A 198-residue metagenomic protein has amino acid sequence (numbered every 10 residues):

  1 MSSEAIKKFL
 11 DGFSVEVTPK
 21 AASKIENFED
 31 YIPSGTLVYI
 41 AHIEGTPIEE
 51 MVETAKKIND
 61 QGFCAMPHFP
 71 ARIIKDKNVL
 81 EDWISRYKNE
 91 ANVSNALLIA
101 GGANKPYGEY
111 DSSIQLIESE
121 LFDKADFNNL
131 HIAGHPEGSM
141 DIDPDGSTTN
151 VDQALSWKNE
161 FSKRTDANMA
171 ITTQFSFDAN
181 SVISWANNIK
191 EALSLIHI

Functional and structural regions predicted by a protein language model:
S2-Q153: Active-site beta->alpha loop and helix N-cap motifs at the rims of alpha/beta catalytic domains
P67, K158, A167: Conserved, mostly hydrophobic/aromatic
F122-N128, F161-M169: A structural motif corresponding to the C-terminal end of an alpha-helix and its immediate exit/capping segment
N150-R164: A structural motif
N168, A192-L193: Positively charged, polar, low-complexity stretches
I196-I198: Conserved small/polar residues in nucleotide/adenosyl-binding loops
